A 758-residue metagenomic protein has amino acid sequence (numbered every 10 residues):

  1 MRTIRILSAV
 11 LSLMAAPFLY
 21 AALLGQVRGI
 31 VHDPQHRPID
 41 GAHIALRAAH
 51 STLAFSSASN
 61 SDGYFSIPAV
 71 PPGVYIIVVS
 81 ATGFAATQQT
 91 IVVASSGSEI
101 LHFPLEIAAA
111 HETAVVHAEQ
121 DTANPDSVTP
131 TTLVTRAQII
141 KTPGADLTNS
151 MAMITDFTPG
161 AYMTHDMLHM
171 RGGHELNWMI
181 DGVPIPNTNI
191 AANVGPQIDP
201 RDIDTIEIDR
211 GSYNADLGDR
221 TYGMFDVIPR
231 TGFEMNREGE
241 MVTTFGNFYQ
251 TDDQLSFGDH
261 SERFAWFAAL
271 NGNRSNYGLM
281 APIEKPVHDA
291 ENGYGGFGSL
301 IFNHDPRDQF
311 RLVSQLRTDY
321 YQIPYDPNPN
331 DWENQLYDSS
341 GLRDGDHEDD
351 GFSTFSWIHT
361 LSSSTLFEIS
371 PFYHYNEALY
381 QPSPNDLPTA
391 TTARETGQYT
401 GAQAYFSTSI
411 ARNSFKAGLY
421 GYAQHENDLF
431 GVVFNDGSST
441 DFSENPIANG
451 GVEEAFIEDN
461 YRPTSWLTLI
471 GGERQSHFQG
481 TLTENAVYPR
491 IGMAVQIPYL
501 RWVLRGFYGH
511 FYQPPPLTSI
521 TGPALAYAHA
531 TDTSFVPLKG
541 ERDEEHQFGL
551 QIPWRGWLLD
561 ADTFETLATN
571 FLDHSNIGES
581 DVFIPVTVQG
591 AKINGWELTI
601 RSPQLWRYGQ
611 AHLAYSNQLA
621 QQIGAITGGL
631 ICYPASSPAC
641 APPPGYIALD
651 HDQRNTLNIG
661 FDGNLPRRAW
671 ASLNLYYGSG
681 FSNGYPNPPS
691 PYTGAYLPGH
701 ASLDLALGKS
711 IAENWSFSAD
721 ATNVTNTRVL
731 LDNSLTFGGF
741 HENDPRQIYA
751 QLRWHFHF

Functional and structural regions predicted by a protein language model:
P17-S127: Periplasm-facing N-terminal accessory domains of Gram-negative outer-membrane beta-barrel systems
F84-A85, Q89-H102, E112-L176, I180-N214 (+3 more regions): Periplasmic N-terminal accessory/gating domains of Gram-negative outer-membrane beta-barrel systems
T188, Y320, D326-E333, E377 (+7 more regions): Surface-exposed extracellular loop regions of Gram-negative outer-membrane beta-barrel proteins, predominantly
V194, T205-Y213, M224-D259, A268-L270 (+2 more regions): Short strand-turn segments of transmembrane beta-barrel domains in outer membranes, especially the first one or two
F245-R274, E284-Q322, G345-L366, I410-R412 (+1 more regions): Transmembrane beta-barrel wall of Gram-negative outer-membrane proteins
L366-Y380, Q496, R505, P537-P603 (+3 more regions): Membrane-embedded beta-barrel scaffold of Gram-negative outer-membrane proteins
R462-T468, T563-L567, V586-Y685, T725: Gram-negative outer-membrane beta-barrel transporters
Y677-P686, G708-F758: C-terminal beta-signal and adjacent terminal beta-strands/loops of Gram-negative outer-membrane beta-barrel proteins
